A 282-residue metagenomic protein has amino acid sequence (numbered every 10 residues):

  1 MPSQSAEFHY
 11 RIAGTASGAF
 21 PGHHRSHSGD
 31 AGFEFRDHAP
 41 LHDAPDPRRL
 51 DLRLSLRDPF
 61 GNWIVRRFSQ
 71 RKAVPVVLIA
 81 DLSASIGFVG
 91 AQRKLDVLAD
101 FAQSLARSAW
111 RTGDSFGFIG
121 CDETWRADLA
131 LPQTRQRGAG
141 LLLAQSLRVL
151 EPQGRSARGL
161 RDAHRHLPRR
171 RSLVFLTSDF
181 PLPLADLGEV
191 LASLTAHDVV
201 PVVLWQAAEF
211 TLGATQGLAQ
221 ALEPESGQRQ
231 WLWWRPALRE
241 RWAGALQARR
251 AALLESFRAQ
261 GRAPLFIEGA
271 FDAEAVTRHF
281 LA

Functional and structural regions predicted by a protein language model:
M1-H27, F35-R48, L54-L56, W63-R67 (+2 more regions): Exposed, interaction-prone extracellular/peripheral surfaces
